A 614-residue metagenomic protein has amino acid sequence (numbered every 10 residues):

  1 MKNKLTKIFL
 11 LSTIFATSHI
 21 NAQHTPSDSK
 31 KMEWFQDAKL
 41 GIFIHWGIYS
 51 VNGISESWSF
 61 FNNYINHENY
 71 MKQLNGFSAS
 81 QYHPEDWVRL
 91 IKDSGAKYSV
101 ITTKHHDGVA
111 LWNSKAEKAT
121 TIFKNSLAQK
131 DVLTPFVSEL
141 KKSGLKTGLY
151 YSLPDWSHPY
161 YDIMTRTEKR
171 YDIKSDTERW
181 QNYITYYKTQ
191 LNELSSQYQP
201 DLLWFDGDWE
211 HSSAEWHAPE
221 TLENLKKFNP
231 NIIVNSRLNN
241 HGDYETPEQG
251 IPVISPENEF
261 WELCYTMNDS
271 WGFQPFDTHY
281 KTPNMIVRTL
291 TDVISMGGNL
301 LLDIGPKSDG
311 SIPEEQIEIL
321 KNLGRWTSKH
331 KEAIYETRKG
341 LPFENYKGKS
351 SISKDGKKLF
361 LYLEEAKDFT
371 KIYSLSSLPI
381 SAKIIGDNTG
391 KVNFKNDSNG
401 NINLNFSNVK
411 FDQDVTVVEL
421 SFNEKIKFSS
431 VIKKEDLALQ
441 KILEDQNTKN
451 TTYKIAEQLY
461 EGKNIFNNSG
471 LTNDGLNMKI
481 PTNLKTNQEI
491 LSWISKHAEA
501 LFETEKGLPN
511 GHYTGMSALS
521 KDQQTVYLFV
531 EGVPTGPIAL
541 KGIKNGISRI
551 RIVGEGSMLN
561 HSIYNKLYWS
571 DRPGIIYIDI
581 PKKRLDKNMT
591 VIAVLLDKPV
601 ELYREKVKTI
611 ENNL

Functional and structural regions predicted by a protein language model:
M1-H24: Bacterial Sec-dependent N-terminal signal peptides
Q23-L614: Mature catalytic domains of secreted/periplasmic carbohydrate-active enzymes
